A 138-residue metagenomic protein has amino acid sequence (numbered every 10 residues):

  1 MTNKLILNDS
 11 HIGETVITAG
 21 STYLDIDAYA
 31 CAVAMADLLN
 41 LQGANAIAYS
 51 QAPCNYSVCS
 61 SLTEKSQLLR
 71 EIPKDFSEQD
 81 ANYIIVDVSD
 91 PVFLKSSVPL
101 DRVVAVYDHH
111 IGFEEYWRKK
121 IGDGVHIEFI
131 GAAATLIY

Functional and structural regions predicted by a protein language model:
M1-Y138: Replace "Mg2+/Mn2+-dependent" with "divalent metal-dependent
